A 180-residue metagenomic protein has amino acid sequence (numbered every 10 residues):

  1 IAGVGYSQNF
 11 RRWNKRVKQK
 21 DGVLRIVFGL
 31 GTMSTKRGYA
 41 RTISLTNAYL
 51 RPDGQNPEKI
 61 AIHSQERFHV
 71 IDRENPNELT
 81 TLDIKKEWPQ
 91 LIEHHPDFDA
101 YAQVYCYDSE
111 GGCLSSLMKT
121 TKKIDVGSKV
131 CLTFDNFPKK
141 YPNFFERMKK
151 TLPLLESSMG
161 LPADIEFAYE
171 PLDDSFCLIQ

Functional and structural regions predicted by a protein language model:
I1-Q180: Conserved mixed alpha/beta core segments that line enzyme active sites in large multi-domain catalysts
